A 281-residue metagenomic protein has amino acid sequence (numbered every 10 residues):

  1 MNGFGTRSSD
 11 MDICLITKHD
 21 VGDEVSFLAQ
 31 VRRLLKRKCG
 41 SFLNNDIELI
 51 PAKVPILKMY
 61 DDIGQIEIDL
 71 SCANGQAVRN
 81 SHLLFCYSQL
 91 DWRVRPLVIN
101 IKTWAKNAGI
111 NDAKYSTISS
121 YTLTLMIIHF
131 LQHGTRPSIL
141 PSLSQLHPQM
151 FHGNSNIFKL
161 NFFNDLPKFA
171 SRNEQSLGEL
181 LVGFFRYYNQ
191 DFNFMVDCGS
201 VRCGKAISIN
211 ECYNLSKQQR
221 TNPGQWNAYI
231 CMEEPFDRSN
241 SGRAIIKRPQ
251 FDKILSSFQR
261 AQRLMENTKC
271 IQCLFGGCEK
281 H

Functional and structural regions predicted by a protein language model:
M1-L35, L70-C72, I127: Catalytic metal-binding acidic patch
M1-N2, K18-V21, V54, D62-Q65 (+3 more regions): Conserved beta-strand elements of beta-rich interaction domains across eukaryotes, especially beta-propellers
M1-T6, V21-G22, N45-E48, K58-Y60 (+1 more regions): Beta-strand elements of modular eukaryotic interaction domains
N2, R7-I13, L43-N45, K53-P55 (+3 more regions): Core residues of folded domains in eukaryotic genome-function proteins
S26-Q30, I56, Q89, R93-N100 (+5 more regions): Acidic, Ser/Thr-rich intrinsically disordered and amphipathic helical segments
A29-V78, P96, K106-N107, K114: Conserved catalytic core of two-metal-ion nucleotidyltransferases
R79-S120: Basic, alpha-helical interaction scaffolds
H129-H281: Pol beta-like nucleotidyltransferase catalytic core
